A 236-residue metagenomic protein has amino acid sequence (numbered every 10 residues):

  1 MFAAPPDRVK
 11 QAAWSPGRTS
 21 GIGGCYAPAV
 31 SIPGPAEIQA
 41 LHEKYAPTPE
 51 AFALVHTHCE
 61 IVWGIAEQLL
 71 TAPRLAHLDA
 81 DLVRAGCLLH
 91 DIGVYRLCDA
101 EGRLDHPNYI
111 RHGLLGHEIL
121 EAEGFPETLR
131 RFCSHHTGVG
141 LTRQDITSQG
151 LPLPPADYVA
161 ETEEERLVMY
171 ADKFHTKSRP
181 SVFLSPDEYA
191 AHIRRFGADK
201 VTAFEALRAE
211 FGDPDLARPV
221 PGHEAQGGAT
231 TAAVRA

Functional and structural regions predicted by a protein language model:
M1-F2, K10: Short terminal hydrophobic/aromatic SLiMs and anchors at protein ends
I22-R111: Acidic/His-rich, divalent-metal-binding segments that scaffold phosphate/diphosphate chemistry
P47, L75-E188: Divalent metal-dependent catalytic cores for phosphoryl transfer on phosphate-bearing substrates
E60, G64, E121, A209-G212: Generic structural signal for well-ordered, non-transmembrane alpha-helical segments in soluble/cytosolic regions
R195-A236: Charged phosphate-binding loop/patch that engages nucleotide di/tri-phosphates or the phosphate backbone of nucleic
